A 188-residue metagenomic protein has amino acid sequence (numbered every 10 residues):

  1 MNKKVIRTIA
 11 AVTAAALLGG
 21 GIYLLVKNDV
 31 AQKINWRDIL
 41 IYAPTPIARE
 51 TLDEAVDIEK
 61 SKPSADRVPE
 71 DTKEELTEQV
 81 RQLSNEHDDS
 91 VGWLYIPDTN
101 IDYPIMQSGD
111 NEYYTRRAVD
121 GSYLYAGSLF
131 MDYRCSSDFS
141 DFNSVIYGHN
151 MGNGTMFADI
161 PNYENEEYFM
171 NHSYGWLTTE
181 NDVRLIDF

Functional and structural regions predicted by a protein language model:
M1-L17: N-terminal Sec-pathway targeting helices
G20-F188: Solvent-exposed, non-transmembrane regions of membrane-associated and secreted proteins
